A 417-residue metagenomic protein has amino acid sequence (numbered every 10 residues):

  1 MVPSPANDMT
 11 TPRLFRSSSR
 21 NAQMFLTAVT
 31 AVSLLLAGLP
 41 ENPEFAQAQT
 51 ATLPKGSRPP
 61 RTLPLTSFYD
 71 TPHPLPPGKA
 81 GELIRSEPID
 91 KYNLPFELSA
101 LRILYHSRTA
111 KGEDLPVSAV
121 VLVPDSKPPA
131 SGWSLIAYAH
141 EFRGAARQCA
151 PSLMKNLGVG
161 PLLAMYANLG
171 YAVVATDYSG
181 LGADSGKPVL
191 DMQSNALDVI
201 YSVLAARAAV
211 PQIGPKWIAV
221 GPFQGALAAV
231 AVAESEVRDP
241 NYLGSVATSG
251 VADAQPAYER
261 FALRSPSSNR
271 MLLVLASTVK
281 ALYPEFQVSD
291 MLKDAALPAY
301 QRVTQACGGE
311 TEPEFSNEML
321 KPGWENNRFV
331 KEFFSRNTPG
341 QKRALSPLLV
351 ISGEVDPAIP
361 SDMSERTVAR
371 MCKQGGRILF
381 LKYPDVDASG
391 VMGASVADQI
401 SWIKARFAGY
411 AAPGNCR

Functional and structural regions predicted by a protein language model:
A46-P128: Catalytic-loop region of hydrolases
G56-R58, T66, D70-H73, T248-G340: Accessory cap/linker subdomain of secreted extracellular hydrolases
S131-R143: Short beta-strand element of the alpha/beta-hydrolase
H140, L162-G182: Conserved alpha/beta-hydrolase
V189-A209: Alpha/beta-hydrolase active-site loop
L204-V210, G214-S268: Primarily recognizes the serine-hydrolase "nucleophile elbow" in alpha/beta-hydrolase and SGNH/GDSL folds
N326, E332, A358, E365-R417: C-terminal catalytic histidine-bearing segment of alpha/beta-hydrolase fold enzymes
V350-S352, D356: Short beta-strand/loop motif that positions the catalytic acidic residue of the alpha/beta-hydrolase fold
